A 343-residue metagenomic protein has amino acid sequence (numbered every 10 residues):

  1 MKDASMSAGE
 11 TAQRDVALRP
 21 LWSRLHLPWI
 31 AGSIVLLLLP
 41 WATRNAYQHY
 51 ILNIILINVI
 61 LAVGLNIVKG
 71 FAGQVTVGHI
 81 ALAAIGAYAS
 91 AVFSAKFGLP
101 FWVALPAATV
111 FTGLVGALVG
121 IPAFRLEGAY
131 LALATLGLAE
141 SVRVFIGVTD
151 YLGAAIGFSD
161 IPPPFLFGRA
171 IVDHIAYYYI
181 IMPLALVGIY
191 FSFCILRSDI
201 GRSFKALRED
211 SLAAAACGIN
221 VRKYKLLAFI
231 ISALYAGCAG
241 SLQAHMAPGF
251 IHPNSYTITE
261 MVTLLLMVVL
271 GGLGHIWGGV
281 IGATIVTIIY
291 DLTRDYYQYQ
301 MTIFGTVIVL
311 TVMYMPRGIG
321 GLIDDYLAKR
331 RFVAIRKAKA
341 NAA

Functional and structural regions predicted by a protein language model:
K2-A343: Transmembrane alpha-helices and adjacent helix-loop boundaries
